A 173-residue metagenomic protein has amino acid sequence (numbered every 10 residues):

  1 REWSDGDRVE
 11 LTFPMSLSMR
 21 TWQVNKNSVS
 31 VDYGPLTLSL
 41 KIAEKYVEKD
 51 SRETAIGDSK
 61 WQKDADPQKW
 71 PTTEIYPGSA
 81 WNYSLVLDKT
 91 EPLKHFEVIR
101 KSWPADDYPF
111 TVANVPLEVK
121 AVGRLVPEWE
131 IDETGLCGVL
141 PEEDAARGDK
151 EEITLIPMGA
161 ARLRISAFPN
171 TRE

Functional and structural regions predicted by a protein language model:
S4-D5: Surface-exposed loops/turns
R8-E173: C-terminal beta-rich recognition modules with glycine/proline-rich loops and embedded aromatic residues
